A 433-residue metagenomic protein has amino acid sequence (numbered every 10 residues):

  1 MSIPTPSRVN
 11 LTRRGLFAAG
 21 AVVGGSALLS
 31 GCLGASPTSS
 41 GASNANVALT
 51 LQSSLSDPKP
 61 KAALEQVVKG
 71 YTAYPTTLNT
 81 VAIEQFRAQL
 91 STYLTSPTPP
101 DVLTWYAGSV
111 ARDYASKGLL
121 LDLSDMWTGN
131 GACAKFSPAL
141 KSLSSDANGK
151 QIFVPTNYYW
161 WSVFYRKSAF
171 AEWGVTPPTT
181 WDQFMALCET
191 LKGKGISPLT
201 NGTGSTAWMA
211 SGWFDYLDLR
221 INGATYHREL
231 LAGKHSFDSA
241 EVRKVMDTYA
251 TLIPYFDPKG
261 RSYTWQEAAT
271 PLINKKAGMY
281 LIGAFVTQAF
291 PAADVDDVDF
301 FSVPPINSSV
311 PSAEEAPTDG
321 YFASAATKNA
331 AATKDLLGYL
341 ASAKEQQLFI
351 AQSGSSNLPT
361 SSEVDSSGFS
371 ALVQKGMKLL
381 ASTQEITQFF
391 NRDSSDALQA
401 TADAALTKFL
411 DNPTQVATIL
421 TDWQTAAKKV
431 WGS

Functional and structural regions predicted by a protein language model:
S2-P4, A171, T383-S433: Conserved C-terminal helix/tail region of periplasmic/extracytoplasmic solute-binding proteins
S2-R112, K117, G129-C133, R261 (+5 more regions): Conserved N-terminal structural module of periplasmic/extracytoplasmic solute-binding proteins
S54, V110-R112, D247-N329: Extracytoplasmic/periplasmic substrate-binding proteins
T92-Y93, P100-D101, N130-S168, S197-N201 (+2 more regions): A structural signal for short loop-to-beta-strand junctions that line the ligand-binding cleft of periplasmic/secreted
G108-W161, M185, G212-D215, D299-F301 (+1 more regions): Hinge/lid segment of periplasmic solute-binding proteins
D125, N274, F285-Q288, D319-D396: Mature extracytoplasmic/periplasmic domains
K150-T156, W161, M185-K234, A277: Extracytoplasmic/periplasmic solute-binding protein
C188-T190, L231-R261: Glycine-centered hinge/linker elements that transmit conformational signals in sensory and ligand-binding systems
